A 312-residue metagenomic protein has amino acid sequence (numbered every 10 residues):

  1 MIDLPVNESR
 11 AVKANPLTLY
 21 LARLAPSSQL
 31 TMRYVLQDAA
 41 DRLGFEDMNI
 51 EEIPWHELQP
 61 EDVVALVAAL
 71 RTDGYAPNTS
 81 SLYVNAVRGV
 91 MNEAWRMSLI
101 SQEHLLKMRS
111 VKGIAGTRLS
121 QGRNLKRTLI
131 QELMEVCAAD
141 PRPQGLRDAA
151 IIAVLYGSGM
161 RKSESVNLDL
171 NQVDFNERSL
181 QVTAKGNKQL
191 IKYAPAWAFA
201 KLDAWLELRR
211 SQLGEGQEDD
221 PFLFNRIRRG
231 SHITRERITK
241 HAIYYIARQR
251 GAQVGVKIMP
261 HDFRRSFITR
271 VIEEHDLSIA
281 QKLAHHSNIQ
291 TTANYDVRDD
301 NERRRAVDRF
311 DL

Functional and structural regions predicted by a protein language model:
M1-L312: Conserved catalytic core of the tyrosine transesterase superfamily
